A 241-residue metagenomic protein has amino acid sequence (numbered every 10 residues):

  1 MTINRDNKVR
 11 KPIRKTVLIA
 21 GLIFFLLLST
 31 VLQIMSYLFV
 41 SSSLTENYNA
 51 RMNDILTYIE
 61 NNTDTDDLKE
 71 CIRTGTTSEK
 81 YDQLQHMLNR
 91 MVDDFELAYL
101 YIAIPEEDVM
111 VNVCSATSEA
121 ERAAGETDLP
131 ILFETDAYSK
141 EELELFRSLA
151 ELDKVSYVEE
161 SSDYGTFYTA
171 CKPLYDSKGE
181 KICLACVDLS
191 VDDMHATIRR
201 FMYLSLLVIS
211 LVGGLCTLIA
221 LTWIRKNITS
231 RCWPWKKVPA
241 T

Functional and structural regions predicted by a protein language model:
M1-I3, K8-L38, S210, G214: Extreme N-terminal signal-anchor transmembrane helix of membrane signaling/transducer proteins, especially in bacteria
I19, A196-G213: N-terminal membrane-entry
Q33-S41, S205, V212-T229: Cytosolic-side ends of inner-membrane transmembrane helices, especially those that anchor bacterial signal-transduction
M35-E60, G75-E79: Juxtamembrane membrane-water interface segments immediately C-terminal to a transmembrane helix
L56, N227-T241: Membrane-proximal alpha-helical signal-transduction linkers
E79, T117-E160: Extracytoplasmic/periplasmic sensor domains and loops in membrane signaling proteins
K154-S156, Y164-P173: A short beta-strand signature within small-molecule sensing/ligand-binding domains used in signal transduction
Y164, Y175-D176, C186-Y203: Helix-start (N-cap) segments at beta->loop->alpha junctions that couple sensory/regulatory domains to adjoining helices
